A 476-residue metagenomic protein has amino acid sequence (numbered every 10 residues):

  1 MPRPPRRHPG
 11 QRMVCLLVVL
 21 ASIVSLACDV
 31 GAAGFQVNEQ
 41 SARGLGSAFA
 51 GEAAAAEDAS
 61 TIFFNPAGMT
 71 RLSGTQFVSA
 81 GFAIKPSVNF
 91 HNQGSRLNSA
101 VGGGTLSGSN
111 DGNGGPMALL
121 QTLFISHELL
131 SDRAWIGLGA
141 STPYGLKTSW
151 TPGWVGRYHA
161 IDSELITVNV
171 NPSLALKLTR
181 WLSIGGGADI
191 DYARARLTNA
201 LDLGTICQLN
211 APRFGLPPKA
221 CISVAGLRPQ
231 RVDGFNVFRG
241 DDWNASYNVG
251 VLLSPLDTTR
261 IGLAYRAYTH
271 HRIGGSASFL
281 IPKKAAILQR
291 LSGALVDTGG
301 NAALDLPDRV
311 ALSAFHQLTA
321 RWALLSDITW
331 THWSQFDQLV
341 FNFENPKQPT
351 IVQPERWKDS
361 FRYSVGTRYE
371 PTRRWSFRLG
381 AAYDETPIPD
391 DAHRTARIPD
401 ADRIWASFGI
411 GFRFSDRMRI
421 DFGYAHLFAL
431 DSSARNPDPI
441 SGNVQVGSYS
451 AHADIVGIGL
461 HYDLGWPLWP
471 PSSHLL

Functional and structural regions predicted by a protein language model:
M1-Q11: N-terminal secretory signal peptides that target proteins for export/translocation
C15-S25, D29: Bacterial N-terminal signal peptides
G31-G44, V101, M117-L476: Outer-membrane beta-barrel porins/channels
R43-T61: N-terminal targeting signals for Sec/Tat export/insertion, comprising classic cleavable signal peptides
A48, D58, N89-G94, L312 (+2 more regions): Short, glycine/acidic-enriched capping/hinge loops at junctions between secondary-structure elements
A50-A53, G108-S109, D297, P349-V352: Short, basic, glycine/proline-bearing loop/turn elements
A55-F64, T70-W150, W154, T167: Outer-membrane beta-barrel translocator/receptor signature
